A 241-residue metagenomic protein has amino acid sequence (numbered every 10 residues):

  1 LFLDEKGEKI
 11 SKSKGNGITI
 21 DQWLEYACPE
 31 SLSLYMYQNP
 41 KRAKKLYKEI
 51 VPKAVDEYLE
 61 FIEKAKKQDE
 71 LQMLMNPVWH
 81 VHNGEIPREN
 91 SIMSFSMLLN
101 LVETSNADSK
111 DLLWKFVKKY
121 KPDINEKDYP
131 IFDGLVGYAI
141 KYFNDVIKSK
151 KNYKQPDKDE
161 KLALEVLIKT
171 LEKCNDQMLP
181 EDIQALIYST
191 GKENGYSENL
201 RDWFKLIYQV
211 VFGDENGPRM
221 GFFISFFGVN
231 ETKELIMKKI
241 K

Functional and structural regions predicted by a protein language model:
L1-G137, F212-K241: Catalytic adenosine-cofactor/nucleotide-binding cores of aminoacyl-tRNA synthetases and other
A107, W114-K241: Basic, alpha-helical terminal appendages of large translation-related enzymes
